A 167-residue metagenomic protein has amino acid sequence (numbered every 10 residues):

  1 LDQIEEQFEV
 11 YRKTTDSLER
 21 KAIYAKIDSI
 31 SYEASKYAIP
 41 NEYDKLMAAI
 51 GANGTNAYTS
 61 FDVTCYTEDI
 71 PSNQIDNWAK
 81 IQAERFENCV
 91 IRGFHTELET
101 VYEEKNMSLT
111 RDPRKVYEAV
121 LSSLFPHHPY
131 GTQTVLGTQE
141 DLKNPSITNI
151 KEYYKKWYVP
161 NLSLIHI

Functional and structural regions predicted by a protein language model:
L1-H166: Charge-rich, well-structured scaffold segments of protease-associated domains
